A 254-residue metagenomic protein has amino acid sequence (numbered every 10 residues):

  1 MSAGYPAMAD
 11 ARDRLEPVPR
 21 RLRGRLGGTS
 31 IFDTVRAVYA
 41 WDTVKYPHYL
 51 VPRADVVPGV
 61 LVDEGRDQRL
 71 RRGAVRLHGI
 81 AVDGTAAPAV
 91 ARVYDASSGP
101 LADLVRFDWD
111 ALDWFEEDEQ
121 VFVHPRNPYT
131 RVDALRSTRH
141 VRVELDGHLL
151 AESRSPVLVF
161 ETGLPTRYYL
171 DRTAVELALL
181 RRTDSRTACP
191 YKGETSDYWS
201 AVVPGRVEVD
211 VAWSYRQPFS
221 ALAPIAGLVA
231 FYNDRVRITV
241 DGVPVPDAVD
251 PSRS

Functional and structural regions predicted by a protein language model:
M1-S254: Terminal leader/tail segments of proteins
